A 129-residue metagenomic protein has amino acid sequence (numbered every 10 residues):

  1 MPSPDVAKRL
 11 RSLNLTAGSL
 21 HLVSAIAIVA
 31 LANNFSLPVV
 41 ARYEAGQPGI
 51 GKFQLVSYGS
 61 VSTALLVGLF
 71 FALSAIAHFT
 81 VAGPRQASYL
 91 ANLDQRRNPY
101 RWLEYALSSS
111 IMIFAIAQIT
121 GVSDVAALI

Functional and structural regions predicted by a protein language model:
P2-L93, P99-Y105: N-terminal topogenic module of multi-pass integral membrane proteins
K52-G59, I113-L128: Helix-coil boundary and interhelical linker segments in multi-pass alpha-helical membrane proteins
L65-L69, D124-I129: Structural signature of hydrophobic alpha-helical transmembrane segments
R97-T120: Hydrophobic alpha-helical transmembrane segments of integral membrane proteins
